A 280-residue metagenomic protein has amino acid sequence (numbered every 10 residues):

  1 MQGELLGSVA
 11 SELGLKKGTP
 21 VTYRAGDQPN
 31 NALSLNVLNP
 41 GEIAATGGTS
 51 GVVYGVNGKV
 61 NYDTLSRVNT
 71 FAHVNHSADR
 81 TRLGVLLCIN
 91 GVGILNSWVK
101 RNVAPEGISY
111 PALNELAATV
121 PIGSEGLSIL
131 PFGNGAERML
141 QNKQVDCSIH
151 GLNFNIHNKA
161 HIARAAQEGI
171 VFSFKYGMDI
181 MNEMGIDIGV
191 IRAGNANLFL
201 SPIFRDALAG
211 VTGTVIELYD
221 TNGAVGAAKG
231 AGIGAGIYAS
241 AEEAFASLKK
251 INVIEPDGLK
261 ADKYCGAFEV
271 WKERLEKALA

Functional and structural regions predicted by a protein language model:
G7-R192, N197-A280: Active-site core segments that coordinate phosphate-bearing ligands/cofactors across diverse enzyme families
